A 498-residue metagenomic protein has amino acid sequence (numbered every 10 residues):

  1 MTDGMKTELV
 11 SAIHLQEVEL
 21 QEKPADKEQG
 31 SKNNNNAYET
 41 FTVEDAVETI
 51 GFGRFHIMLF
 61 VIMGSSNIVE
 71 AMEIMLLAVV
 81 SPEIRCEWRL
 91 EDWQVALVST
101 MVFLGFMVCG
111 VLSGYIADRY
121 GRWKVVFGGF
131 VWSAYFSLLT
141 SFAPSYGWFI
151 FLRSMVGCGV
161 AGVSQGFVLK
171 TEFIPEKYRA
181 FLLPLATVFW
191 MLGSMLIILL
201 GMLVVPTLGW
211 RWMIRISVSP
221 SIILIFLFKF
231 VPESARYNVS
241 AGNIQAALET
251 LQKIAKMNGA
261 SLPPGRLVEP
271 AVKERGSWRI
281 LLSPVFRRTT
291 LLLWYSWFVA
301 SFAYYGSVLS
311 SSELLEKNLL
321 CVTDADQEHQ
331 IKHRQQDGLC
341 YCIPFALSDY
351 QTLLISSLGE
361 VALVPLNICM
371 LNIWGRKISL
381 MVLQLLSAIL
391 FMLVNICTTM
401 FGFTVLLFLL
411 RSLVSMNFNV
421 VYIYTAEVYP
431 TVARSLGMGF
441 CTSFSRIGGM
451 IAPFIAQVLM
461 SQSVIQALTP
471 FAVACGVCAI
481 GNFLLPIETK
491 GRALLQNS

Functional and structural regions predicted by a protein language model:
T2-C321, Q330-S498: Transmembrane-helix signature of 12-pass secondary carriers
A325-D326: Long, K/E/R/D-enriched contiguous segments that form extended
